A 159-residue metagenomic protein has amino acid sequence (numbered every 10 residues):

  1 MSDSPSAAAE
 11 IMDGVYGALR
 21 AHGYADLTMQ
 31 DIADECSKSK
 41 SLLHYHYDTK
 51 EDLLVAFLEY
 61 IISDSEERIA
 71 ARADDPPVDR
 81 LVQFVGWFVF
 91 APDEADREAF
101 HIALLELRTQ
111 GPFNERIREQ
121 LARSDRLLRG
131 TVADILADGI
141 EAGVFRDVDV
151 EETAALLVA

Functional and structural regions predicted by a protein language model:
S2, D48-D52, A56, S63 (+6 more regions): Residues in soluble alpha-helical coiled-coils and helical-bundle/repeat scaffolds
S4-E10, G14-F57: Helix-turn-helix
A7, K50, F57, I61 (+4 more regions): Hydrophobic/aromatic residues within well-ordered alpha-helical segments
M12, E66, V82, R129-A137 (+2 more regions): An amphipathic alpha-helix signature
A56, E67-H101, T153-L157: Hydrophobic alpha-helical connector segments
Q83, A95-R118: Amphipathic alpha-helical segments used for helix-helix packing
A91-E94, Q110, D134, D138 (+1 more regions): Amphipathic C-terminal alpha-helical segment
F113-E119, D125-T153: Hydrophobic alpha-helical bundle segments that form small-molecule/ligand-binding pockets
